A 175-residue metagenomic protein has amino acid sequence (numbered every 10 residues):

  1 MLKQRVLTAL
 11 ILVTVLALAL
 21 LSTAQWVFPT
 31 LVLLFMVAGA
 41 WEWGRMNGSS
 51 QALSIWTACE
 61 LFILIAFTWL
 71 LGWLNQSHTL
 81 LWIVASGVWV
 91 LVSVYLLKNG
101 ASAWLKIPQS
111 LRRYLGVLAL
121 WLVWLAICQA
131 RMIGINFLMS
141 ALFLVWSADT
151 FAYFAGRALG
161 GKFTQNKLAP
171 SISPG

Functional and structural regions predicted by a protein language model:
L2-G175: Membrane-embedded alpha-helical bundles of polytopic integral membrane proteins
